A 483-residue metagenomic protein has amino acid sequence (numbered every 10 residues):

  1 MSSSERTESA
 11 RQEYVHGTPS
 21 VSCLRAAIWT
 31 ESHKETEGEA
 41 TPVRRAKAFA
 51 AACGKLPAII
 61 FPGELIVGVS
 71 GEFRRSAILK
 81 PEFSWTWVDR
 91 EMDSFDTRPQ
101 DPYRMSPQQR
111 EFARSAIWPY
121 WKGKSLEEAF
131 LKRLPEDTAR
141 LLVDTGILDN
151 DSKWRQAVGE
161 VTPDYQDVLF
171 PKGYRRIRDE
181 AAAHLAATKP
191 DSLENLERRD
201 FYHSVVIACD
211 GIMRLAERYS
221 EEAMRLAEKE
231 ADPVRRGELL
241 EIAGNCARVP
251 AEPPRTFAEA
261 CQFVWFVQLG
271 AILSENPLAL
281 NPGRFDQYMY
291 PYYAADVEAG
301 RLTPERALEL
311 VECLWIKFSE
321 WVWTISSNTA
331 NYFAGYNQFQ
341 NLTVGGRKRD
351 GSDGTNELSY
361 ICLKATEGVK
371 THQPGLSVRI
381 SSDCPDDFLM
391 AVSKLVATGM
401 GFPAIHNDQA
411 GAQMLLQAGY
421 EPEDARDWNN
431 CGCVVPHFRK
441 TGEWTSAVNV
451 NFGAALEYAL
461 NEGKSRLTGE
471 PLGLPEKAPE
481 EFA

Functional and structural regions predicted by a protein language model:
S2-V205, V234-E241, N245-A483: Conserved catalytic cores of very large enzyme subunits
H203-R214: Extended non-globular scaffold/tether segments
E222-L226, Y292-A295: Solvent-exposed, amphipathic alpha-helical segments
L226-V234: A conserved hydrophobic secondary-structure block that centers on an alpha-helix together with its immediately flanking
